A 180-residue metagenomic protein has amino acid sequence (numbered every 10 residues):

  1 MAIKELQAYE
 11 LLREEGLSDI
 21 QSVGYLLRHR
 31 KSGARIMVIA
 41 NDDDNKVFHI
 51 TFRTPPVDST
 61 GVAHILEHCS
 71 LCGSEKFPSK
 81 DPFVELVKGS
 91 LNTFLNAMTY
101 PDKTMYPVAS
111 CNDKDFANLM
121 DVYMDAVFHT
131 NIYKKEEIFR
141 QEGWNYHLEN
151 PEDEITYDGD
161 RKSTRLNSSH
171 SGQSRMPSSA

Functional and structural regions predicted by a protein language model:
M1-F83, P107-C111, D121-V122, A180: His/Glu-rich zincin catalytic helix
C69, D160, R175: Active-site phosphate/pyrophosphate-handling residues
S74-E75, P82-R165, A180: Acidic/histidine-enriched segments that form metal/cofactor-coordinating and catalytic pocket/exosite environments
L166-A180: Single conserved hydrophobic/aromatic residue that forms the stacking wall/gate of nucleotide- or nucleobase-binding
